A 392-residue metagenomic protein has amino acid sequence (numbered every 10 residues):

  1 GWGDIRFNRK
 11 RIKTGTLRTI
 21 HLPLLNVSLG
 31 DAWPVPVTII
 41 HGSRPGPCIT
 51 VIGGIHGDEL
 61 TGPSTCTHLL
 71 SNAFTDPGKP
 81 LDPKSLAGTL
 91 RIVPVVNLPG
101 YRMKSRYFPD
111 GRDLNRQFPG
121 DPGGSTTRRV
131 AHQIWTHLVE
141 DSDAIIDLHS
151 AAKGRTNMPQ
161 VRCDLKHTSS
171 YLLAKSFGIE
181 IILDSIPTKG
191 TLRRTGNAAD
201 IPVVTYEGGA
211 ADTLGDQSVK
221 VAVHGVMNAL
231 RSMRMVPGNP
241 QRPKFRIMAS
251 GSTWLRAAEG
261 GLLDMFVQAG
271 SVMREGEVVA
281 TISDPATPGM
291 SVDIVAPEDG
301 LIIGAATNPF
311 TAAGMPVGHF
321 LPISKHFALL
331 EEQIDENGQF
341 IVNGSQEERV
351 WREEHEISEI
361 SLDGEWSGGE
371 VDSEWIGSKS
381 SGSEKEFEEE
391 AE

Functional and structural regions predicted by a protein language model:
G1-E392: Structured catalytic-domain cores with a bias toward divalent-metal coordination
